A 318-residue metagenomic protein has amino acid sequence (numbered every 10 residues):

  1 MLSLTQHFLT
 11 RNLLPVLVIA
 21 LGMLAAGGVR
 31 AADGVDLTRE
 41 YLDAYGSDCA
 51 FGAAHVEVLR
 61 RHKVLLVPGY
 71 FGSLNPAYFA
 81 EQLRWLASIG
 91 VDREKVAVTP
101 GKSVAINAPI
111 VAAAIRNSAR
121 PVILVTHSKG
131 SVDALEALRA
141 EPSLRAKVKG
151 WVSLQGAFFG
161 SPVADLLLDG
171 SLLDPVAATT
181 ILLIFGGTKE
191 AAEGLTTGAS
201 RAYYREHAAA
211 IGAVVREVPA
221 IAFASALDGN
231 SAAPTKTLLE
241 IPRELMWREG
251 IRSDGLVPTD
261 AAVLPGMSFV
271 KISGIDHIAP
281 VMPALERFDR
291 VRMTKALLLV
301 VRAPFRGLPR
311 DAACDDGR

Functional and structural regions predicted by a protein language model:
L4-V16: Bacterial N-terminal signal peptides that target proteins for export
A26-G27: N-terminal signal peptide c-region/cleavage motif recognized by signal peptidases
D33-V58: Short N-terminal or domain-adjacent regulatory/targeting segments
H55-V122, I181-L182: Active-site catalytic motif of lipid deacylating hydrolases and related acyltransferases
P68-Y70, H127-S128, G156, S225: Glycine-rich His-Gly loop
A77-Y78, S161-L167, S231-T237: Short aromatic-enriched loop/helix-cap "lid" or pocket-rim segments at secondary-structure transitions that line
A105, P109-A208: Serine-dependent carboxylesterase/thioesterase catalytic core of lipase-like alpha/beta-hydrolase/SGNH enzymes
V214-R318: C-terminal catalytic-base region of ester-bond hydrolases, centering on the histidine of the charge-relay
